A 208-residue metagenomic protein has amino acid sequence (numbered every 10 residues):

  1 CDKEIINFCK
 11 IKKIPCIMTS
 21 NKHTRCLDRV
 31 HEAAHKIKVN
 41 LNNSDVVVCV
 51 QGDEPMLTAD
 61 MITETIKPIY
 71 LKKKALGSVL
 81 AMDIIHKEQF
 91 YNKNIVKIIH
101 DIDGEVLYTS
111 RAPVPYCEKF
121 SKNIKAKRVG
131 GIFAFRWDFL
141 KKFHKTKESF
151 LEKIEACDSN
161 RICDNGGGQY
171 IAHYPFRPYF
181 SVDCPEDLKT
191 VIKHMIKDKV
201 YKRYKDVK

Functional and structural regions predicted by a protein language model:
K3-E64: Short phosphate-binding loop-to-helix
P15, E105, G168-Y170: Conserved beta-strand segments of alpha/beta enzyme cores
K22-C26, I85, P178-F180: A short acidic, often aromatic-flanked loop/helix-cap motif at beta-alpha or helix-coil junctions that lines enzyme
H35-V39, Y70-L71, I196: Residue-level signal for alpha-helix termini/capping positions
N42-S44, K72-L76, G167: Short, high-confidence coil segments that cap the C-terminus of an alpha-helix and link into the following beta-strand
L57-S149: Conserved core of the sugar-phosphate nucleotidyltransferase
I124-K208: Conserved alpha/beta core of the MobA/IspD/sugar-nucleotide pyrophosphorylase nucleotidyltransferase superfamily
